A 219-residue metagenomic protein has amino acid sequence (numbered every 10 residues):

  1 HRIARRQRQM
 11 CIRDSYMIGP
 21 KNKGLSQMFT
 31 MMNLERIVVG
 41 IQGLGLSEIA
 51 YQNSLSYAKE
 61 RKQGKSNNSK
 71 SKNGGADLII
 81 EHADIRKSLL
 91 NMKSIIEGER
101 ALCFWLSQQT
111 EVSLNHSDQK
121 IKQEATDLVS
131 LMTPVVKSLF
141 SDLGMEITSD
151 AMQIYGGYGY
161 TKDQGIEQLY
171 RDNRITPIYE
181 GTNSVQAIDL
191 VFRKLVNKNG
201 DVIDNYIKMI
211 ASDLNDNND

Functional and structural regions predicted by a protein language model:
H1-I12: Single conserved hydrophobic/aromatic residue that forms the stacking wall/gate of nucleotide- or nucleobase-binding
R13-M17, L34, S56, E60-G64 (+2 more regions): Conserved helix-loop functional segments at active or binding sites
R13-M28: Long, acidic (Asp/Glu-rich), low-complexity accessory segments flanking structured domains
S15-G19, G40-I41, I49, Q186-I188: Short helix/loop capping segments that flank catalytic or ligand/cofactor-binding pockets
L25-Q42, I79-M92, K122-P134, N173: Glycine- and acidic
R36-S113, N199-D219: Extended amphipathic alpha-helical segments enriched in small hydrophobics
E97-K137: C-terminal helix-coil-helix/basic helical segment that borders enzyme active sites and/or dimer interfaces and provides
W105, D127-N205: Alpha-helix capping/hinge segments and adjacent helical runs
